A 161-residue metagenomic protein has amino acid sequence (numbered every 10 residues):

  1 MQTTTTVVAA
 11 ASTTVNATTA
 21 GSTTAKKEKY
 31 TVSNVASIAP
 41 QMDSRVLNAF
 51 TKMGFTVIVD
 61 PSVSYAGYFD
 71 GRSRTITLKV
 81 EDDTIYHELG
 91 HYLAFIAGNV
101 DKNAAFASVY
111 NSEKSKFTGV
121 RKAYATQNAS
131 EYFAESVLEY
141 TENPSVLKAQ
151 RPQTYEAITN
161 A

Functional and structural regions predicted by a protein language model:
T3-V7, S12-T14, T18-T19: Extracellular mucin-like PTS domains
G21-Y30: Acidic/histidine-rich, surface-exposed loop or edge segments in extracytoplasmic proteins
V32-A161: Active-site-flanking segments in enzyme catalytic domains
